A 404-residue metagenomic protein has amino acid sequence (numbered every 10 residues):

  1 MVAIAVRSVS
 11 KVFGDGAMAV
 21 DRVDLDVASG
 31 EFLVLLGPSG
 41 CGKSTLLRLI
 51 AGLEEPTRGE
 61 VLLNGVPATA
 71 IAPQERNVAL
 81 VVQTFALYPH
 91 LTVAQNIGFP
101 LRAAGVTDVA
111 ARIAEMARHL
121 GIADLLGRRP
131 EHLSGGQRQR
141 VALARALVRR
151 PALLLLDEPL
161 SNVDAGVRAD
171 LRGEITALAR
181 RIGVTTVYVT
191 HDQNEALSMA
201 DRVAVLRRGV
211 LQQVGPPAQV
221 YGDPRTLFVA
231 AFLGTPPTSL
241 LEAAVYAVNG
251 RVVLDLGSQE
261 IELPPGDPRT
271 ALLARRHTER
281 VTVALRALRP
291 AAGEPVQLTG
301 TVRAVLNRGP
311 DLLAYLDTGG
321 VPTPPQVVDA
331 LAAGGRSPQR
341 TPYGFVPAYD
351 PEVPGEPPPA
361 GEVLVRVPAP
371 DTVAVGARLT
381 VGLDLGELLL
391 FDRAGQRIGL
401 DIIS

Functional and structural regions predicted by a protein language model:
L36-P38: The feature captures the beta-strand-to-loop junction immediately N-terminal to the Walker
A51: Helix-to-loop junction immediately C-terminal to a conserved catalytic motif
T57-E60, R208, L388: Conserved coupling/switch loops of ABC nucleotide-binding domains, chiefly the family-specific signature
G59-P67: Conserved ABC transporter NBD signature motif
P73-F232: ABC ATPase nucleotide-binding domains
N249-S404: Non-catalytic connector elements of ABC transporters
